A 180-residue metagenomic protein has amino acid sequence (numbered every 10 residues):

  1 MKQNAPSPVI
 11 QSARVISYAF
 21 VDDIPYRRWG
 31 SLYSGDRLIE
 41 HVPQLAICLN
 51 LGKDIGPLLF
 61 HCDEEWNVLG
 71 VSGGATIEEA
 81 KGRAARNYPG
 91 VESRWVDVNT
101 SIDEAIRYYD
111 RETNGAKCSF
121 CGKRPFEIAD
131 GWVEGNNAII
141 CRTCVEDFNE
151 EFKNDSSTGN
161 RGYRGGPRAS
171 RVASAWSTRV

Functional and structural regions predicted by a protein language model:
M1-L38: Negatively charged, low-complexity tracts enriched in Asp/Glu with abundant Ser/Thr
E40-L69: Short aromatic-glycine-(Arg/Gly/Cys) micro-motifs in beta-strand/loop hairpins
G73-V91: A short, charged, amphipathic alpha-helix used as a generic interaction element across diverse proteins
G115-A116, A138: Residues immediately within or flanking Cys/His clusters that coordinate Zn2+ in small zinc-binding modules
G122, R142-V145: Cys/His-coordinated zinc-binding microdomains
E127-I128, E150: Short, non-ligating residues that shape and space the ligands of small metal-coordination modules and catalytic
I128-A138: Short linker/helix segments within small regulatory modules
C144-R161: Short metal-binding segments enriched for Cys and/or His
